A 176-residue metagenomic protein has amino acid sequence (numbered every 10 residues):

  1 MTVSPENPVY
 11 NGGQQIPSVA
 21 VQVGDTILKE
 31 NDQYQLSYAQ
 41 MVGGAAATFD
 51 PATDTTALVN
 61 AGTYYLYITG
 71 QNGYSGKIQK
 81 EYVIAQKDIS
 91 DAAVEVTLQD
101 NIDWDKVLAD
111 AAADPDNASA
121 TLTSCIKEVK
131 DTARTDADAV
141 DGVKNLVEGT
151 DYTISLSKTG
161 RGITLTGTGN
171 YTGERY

Functional and structural regions predicted by a protein language model:
M1-Y176: Solvent-exposed beta-strand/loop surfaces, strongest in extracytoplasmic domains of secreted and cell-surface proteins
